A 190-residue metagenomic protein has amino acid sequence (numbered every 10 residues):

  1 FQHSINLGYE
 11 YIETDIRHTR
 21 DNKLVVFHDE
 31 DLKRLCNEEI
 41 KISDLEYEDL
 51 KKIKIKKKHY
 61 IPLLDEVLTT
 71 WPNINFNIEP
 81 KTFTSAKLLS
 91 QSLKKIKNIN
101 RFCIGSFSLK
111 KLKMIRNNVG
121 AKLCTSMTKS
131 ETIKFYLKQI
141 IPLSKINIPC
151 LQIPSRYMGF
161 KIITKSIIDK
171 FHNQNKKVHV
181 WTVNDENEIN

Functional and structural regions predicted by a protein language model:
Q2, D21, H28-C124, I146-Q174: Metal-dependent phosphodiesterase/phospholipase catalytic core, i.e., the His/Asp/Glu-rich active-site region
I5: Short, surface-exposed loop/strand segments
Y9-E10, A121: Alpha-to-beta junction loops
I12-V25: Short acidic, Gly/Ser-rich segments with clustered Asp/Glu that frequently serve as metal-coordination loops in enzyme
A121, S126-I141: Beta/alpha (TIM)-barrel catalytic core signal, keyed to glycine-rich beta->alpha loops juxtaposed to Asp/Glu that bind
H179-W181: Short beta-strand elements of ligand-binding domains
D185-N190: Catalytic cores of alpha/beta
